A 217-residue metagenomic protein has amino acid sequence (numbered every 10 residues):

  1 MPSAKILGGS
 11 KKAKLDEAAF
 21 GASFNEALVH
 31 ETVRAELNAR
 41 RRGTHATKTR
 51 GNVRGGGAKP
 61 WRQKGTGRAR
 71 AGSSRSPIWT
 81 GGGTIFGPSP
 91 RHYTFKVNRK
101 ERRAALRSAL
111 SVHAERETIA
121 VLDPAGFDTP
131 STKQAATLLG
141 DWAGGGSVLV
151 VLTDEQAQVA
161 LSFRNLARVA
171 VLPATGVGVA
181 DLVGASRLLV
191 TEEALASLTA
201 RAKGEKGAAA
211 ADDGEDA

Functional and structural regions predicted by a protein language model:
M1-R42, G87-A217: Extended polybasic, low-complexity segments that bind anionic RNA or targeting/receptor surfaces
K48-F86: Glycine/serine-rich anion-binding loops at beta->alpha junctions that coordinate negatively charged ligand groups
